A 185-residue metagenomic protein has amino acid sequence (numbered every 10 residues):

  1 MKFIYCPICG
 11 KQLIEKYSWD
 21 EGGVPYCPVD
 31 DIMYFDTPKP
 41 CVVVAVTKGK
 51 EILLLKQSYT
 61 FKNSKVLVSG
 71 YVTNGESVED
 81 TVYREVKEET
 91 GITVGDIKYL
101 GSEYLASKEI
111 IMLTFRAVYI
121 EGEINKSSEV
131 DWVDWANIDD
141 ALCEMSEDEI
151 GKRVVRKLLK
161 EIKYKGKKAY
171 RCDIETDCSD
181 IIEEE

Functional and structural regions predicted by a protein language model:
M1-V44: Acidic, metal-coordinating catalytic segment for phosphate/diphosphate chemistry, firing primarily on the Nudix
Y5, Y26, A45, L54 (+2 more regions): Conserved hydrophobic/aromatic beta-strand scaffold that supports enzyme active sites
P7, I14, L53, T73 (+1 more regions): Nucleotide phosphate-binding site architecture
G22, T37-C41, T47, K62 (+2 more regions): Short connector loops at helix/strand junctions that flank enzyme active sites, especially segments positioning acidic
V29, Q57, S69, A117 (+1 more regions): Active-site donor-binding loop signature of nucleotide-sugar glycosyltransferases
T47-E88: Conserved Nudix-box catalytic region and its N-terminal flanking loop in Nudix hydrolases and closely related
V72-I97, G101-V154, E183-E185: Unchanged
R153-E185: Charged phosphate-binding loop/patch that engages nucleotide di/tri-phosphates or the phosphate backbone of nucleic
